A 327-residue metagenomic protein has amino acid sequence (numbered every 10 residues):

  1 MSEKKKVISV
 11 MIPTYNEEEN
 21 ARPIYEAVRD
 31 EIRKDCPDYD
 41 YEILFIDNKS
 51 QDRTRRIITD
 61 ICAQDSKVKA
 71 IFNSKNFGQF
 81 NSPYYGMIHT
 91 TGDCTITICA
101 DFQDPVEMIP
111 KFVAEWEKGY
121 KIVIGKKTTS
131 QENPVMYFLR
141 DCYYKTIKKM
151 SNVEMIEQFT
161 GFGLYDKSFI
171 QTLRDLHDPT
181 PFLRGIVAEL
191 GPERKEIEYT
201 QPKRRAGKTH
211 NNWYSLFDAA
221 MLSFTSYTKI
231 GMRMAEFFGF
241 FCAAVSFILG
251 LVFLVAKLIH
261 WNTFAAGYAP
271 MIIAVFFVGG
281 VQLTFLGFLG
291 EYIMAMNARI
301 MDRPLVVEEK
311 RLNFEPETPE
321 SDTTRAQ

Functional and structural regions predicted by a protein language model:
M1-N133, R325: Structured catalytic core of nucleotide-sugar glycosyltransferases
S2-V7, K145, F182-Q327: Hydrophobic helical membrane-anchoring modules
P13, N73-K75, G163, E236 (+2 more regions): Short conserved micro-motifs on helix faces and helix-strand junctions that flank and scaffold key functional residues
N16, D38, D175-P179, K229-R233: Alpha-helical structural elements of signaling/regulatory helical domains
Y25, R174, N297: Short, flexible helix/strand-to-coil boundary loops that buttress conserved ligand/catalytic motifs in alpha/beta
D30, K34, D60, Q64 (+7 more regions): Conserved amphipathic alpha-helical interaction elements at protein-protein interfaces in regulatory, energy-coupling
I61, H89, E115, K149 (+3 more regions): Conserved catalytic core of Hanks-type protein kinase domains
N73-K75, Q79-H89, C94, P105-L183 (+1 more regions): Acceptor/aglycone-binding surface of glycosyltransferases and processive sugar-polymer synthases
